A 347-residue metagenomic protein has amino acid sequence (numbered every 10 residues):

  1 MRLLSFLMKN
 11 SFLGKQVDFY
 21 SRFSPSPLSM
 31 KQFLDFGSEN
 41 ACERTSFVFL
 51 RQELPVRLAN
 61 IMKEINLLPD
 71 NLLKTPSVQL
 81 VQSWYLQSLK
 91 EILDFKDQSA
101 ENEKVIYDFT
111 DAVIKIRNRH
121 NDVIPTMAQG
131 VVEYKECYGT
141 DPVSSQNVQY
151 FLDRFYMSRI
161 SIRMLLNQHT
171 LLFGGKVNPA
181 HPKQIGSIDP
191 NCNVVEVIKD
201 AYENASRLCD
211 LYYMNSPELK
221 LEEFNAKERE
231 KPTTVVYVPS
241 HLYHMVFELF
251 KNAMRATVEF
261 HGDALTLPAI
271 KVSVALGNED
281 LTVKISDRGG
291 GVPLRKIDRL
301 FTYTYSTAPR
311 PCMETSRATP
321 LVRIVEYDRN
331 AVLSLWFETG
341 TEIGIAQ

Functional and structural regions predicted by a protein language model:
F6-E223, K231-Y243: Signal-transmission coiled-coils
L172, E222, A226, A264-L267 (+3 more regions): Short amphipathic alpha-helical segments embedded in low-complexity Lys/Glu-rich regions
N204-L208, Y237-P268, G277: Conserved ATP-binding N-box helix of the HATPase_c
P217, P268-V272, N278-V283: Short beta-strand element(s) in the Bergerat
D287: Acidic ATP/Mg2+-coordinating residue in the GHKL
V292-D328: Short conserved segment of the HATPase_c
N330-Q347: C-terminal end segment of the histidine kinase catalytic
